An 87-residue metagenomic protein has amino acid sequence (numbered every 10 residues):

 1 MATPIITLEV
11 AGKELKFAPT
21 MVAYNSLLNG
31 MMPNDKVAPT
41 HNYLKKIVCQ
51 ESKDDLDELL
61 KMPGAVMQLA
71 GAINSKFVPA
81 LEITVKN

Functional and structural regions predicted by a protein language model:
A2-T3, A11, A18-N87: Short, surface-exposed, charged amphipathic helix/loop patches that serve as local interaction elements
L8: Short aromatic-centered micro-motifs
